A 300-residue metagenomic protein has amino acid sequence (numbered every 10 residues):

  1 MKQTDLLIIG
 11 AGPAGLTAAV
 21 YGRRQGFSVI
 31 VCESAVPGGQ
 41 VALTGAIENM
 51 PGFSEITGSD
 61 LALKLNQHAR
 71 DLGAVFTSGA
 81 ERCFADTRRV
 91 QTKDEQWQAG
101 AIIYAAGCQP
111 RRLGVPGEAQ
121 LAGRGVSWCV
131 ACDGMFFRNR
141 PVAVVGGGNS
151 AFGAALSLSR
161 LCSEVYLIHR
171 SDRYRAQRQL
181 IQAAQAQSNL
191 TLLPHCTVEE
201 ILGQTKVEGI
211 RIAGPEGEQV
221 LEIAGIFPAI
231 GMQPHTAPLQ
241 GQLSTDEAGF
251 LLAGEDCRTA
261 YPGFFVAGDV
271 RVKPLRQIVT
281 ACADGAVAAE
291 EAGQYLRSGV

Functional and structural regions predicted by a protein language model:
Q3-D5, G79, R138-R140, H195 (+1 more regions): Phosphate-coordination loops involved in phosphoryl transfer and adenosine-cofactor binding
T4-L72, R140-P141, S150-Q177, D246: Beta1-alpha1 glycine-rich phosphate/pyrophosphate-binding loop at the start of Rossmann-like nucleotide-binding domains
G10-G15, G107, G146, G268: Conserved phosphate-binding and hydrolysis motifs of nucleotide-dependent enzymes
R24, G114, Q120-F136, I230-Q277 (+2 more regions): FAD-site-proximal beta/loop scaffold in flavoenzymes
A69-Q91, W97-A99, R160-G254, Q294-V300: A Rossmann-like FAD-binding core segment of flavoenzymes
F76-F136: Glycine/small-residue-rich loop that forms an oxyanion/phosphate-binding "nest" at active or ligand-binding sites
